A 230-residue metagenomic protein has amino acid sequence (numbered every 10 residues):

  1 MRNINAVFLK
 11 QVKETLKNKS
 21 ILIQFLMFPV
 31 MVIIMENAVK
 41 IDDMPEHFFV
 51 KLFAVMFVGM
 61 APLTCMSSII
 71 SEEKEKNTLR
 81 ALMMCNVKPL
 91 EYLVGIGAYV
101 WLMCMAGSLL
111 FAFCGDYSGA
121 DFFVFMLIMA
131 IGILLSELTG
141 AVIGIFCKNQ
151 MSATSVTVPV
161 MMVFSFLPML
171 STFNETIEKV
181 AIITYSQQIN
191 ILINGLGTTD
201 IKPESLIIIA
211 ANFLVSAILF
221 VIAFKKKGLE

Functional and structural regions predicted by a protein language model:
M1-I21: N-terminal Sec/SRP start-transfer signal
R2-A6, T172-I207: Short hydrophobic, aromatic-rich alpha-helical segments embedded in or entering the lipid bilayer of multi-pass
E14-I41, F49-C65, V156-P168, I207-A217: Hydrophobic alpha-helical transmembrane segments of multi-pass membrane transport/permease proteins
K19, I131-L167: A structural motif at transmembrane helix-loop-helix junctions in multipass membrane proteins
L26, M35-N37, I191-E230: Alpha-helical transmembrane segments of multi-pass membrane transporters/translocases
E46-F111: Hydrophobic alpha-helical transmembrane segments of multi-pass membrane transport proteins
G59-T64, V94-G95, A120-I128, F173-T176 (+1 more regions): Short alpha-helical transmembrane interface motifs in multi-pass membrane proteins
P89, G97-C147: Alpha-helical transmembrane segments and their short interhelical loops
